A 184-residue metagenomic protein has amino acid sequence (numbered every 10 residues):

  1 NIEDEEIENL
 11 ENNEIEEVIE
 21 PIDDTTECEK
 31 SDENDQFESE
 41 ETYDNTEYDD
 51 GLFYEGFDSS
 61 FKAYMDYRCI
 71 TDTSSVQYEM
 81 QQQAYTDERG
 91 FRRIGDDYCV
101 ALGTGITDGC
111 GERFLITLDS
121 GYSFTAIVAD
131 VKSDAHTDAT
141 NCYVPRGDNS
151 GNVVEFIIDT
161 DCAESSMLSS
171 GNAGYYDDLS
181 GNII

Functional and structural regions predicted by a protein language model:
N1-Y43: N-terminal, intrinsically disordered, polar/charged segments of Gram-positive cell-envelope systems that serve as
D35-I184: Solvent-exposed, well-ordered loop and adjacent helix/strand elements within mature globular domains that form
